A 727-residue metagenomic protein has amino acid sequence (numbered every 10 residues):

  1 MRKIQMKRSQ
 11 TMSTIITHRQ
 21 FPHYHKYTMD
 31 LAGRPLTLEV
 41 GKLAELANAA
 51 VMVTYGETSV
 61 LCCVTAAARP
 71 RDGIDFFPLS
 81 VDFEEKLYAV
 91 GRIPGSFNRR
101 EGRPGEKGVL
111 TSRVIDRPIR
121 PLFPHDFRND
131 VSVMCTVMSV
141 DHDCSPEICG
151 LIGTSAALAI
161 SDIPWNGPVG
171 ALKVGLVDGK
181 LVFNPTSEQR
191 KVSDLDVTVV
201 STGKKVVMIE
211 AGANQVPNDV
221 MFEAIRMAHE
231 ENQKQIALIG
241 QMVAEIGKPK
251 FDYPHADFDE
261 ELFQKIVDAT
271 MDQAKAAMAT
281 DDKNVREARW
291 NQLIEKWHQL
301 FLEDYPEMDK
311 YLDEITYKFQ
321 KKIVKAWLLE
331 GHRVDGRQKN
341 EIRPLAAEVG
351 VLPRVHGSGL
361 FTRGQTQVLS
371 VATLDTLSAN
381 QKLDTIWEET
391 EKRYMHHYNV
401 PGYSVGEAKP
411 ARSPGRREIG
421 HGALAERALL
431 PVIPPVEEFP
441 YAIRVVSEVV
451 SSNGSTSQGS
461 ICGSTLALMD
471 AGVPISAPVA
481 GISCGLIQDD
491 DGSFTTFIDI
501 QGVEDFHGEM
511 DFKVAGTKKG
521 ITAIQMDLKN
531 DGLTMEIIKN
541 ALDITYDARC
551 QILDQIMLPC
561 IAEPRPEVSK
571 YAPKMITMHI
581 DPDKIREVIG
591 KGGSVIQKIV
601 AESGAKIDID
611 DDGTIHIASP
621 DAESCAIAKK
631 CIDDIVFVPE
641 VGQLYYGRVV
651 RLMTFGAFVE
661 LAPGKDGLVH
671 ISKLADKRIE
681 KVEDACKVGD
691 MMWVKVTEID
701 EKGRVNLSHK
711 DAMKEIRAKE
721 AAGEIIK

Functional and structural regions predicted by a protein language model:
T11-A67, D252-E388, P573-E587, V595 (+1 more regions): Extended amphipathic alpha-helical scaffolds
T14-H25, L31-R34, N48, S59 (+10 more regions): Alpha/propeptide regions of enzymes that mature by internal proteolysis
P35, A47-S132, V137-C144, G203 (+5 more regions): Glycine-rich, flexible beta-strand/loop modules in the N-terminal catalytic cores of phosphate-handling
A49-M52, C144-D162, V349-A372, N453-V473 (+1 more regions): Conserved phosphate/anionic-ligand binding catalytic regions in large, soluble enzymes, centered on
R117-H125, I160, V351, T376-A379 (+12 more regions): Conserved helix-loop functional segments at active or binding sites
H125-V131, N166-P168, Q235-Y253, N284-V285 (+6 more regions): Flexible, glycine/charged-enriched surface loops at secondary-structure junctions
D162-M278, L468-P566: Mobile "lid/hinge" segments at catalytic clefts and subdomain interfaces of large enzymes
Y571-P573, P582-K727: Single-stranded RNA-binding regions, centering on S1/OB-family and related RNA-binding modules
